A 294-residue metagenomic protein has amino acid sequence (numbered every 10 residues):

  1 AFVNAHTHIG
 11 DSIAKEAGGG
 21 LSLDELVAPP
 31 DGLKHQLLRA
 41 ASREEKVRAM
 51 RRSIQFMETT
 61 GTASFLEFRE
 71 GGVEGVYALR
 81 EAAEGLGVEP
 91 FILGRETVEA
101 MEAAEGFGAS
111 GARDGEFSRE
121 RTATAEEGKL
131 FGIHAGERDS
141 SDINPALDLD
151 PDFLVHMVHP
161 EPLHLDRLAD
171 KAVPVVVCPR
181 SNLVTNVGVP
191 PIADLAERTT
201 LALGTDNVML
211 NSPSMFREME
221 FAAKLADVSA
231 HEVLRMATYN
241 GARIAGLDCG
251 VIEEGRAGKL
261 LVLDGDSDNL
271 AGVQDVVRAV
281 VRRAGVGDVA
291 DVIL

Functional and structural regions predicted by a protein language model:
F2-S12, L130-R138: Histidine-centered catalytic micro-motifs
S12-K46, N144-L149, P174, A222-S229: Active-site gating loops and adjacent loop-to-helix segments of metal-dependent hydrolytic enzymes
E25-G75: Divalent metal-binding segments
A41, F68-D148, D152: Metal-coordinating catalytic core of metallo-dependent amide/deamination hydrolases
R51, Q55-E58, A100, L147 (+2 more regions): Non-catalytic positions within long, well-ordered alpha-helices that form the structural scaffold/packing of enzyme
S64, P90, F131, P174-V175 (+1 more regions): Hydrophobic beta-strand scaffold residues
S141-V251, L261-D268: Active-site-adjacent C-terminal substructures of enzyme catalytic domains
A257-L294: C-terminal cap of metal-dependent C-N hydrolases
